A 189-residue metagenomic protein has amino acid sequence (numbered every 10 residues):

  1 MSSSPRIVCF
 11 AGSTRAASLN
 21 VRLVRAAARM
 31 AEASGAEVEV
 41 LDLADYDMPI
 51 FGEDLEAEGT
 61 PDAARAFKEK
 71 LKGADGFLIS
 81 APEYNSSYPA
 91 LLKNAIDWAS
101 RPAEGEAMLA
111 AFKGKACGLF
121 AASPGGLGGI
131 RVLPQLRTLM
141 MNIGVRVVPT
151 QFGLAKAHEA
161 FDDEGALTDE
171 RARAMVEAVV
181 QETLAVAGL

Functional and structural regions predicted by a protein language model:
S2-A36: N-terminal beta1-alpha1 ligand-phosphate binding loop
S2-V8, R146-L189: Glycine-rich phosphate/pyrophosphate-binding loop and the adjoining helix
G12, L43, A122: Cofactor-binding loop segments of dinucleotide-utilizing enzymes, especially the Rossmann-like FAD- and NAD(P)+-binding
N20, V24, A64, L92 (+3 more regions): A general structural signal for well-ordered alpha-helical segments in protein cores
S34-E39, V145: A generic structural motif
L43-P61, A160-E164: N-terminal beta-loop-helix "entrance" segment that forms/cooperates in small-molecule cofactor or anionic ligand
T60-I143: Helix-loop-strand module that forms the ligand-binding subsite of alpha/beta enzymes
